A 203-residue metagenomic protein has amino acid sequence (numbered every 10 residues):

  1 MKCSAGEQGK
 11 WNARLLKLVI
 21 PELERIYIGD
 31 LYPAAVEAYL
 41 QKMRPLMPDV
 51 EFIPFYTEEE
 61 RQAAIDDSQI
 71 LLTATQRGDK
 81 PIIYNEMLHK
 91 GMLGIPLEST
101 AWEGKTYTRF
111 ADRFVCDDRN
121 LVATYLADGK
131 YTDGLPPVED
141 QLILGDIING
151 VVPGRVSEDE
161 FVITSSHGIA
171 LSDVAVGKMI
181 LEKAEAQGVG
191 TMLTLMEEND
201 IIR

Functional and structural regions predicted by a protein language model:
Q8-G9: Hydrophobic/small residue at the entry helix of a nucleotide-binding pocket
L18-M47: NAD(P)-binding Rossmann-fold cofactor-contacting core
V19-E22, N85-K90, T106-A111: Short, conserved loop/helix-junction motifs that constitute active-site signature segments in enzyme catalytic cores
E51-D67, I83: Short acidic low-complexity segments
D66-I70, G78-I95: Rossmann-fold NAD(P) dinucleotide-binding segment
T75-R77, E98-S99, R119: Short glycine-/small-residue-rich Rossmann-like dinucleotide-binding loops
D79-P81, W102-E103, A123: Short glycine-rich, flexible loops that bind phosphorylated cofactors or substrates
Y107-R203: Adenosine-phosphate binding glycine-rich loop
